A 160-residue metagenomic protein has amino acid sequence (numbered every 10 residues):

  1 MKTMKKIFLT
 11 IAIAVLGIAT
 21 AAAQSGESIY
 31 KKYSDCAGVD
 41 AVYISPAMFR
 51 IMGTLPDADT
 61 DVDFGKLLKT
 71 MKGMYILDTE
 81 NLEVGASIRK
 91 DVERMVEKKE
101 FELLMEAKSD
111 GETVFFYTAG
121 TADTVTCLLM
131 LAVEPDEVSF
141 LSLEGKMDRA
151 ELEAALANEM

Functional and structural regions predicted by a protein language model:
M1-I29: Bacterial Sec-dependent N-terminal signal peptides
Q24, L67-K69, K90-K98, A122: Mature, folded catalytic cores of secreted/periplasmic enzymes
G26-E83, R89: Early exported N-terminus immediately downstream of N-terminal targeting peptides
C36-V39, K69-M71, K98, S109-G111 (+2 more regions): Extracytoplasmic
M52-T54, T113-T118: Short, solvent-exposed polar/charged micro-motifs at secondary-structure junctions
M74-E112: Mid-length scaffold segments of soluble, non-membrane domains
Y117-D148: A short, solvent-exposed beta-edge/loop patch
A150-M160: A recognition module on extended beta-rich or small alphabeta surfaces enriched in W/G with H and D/E
